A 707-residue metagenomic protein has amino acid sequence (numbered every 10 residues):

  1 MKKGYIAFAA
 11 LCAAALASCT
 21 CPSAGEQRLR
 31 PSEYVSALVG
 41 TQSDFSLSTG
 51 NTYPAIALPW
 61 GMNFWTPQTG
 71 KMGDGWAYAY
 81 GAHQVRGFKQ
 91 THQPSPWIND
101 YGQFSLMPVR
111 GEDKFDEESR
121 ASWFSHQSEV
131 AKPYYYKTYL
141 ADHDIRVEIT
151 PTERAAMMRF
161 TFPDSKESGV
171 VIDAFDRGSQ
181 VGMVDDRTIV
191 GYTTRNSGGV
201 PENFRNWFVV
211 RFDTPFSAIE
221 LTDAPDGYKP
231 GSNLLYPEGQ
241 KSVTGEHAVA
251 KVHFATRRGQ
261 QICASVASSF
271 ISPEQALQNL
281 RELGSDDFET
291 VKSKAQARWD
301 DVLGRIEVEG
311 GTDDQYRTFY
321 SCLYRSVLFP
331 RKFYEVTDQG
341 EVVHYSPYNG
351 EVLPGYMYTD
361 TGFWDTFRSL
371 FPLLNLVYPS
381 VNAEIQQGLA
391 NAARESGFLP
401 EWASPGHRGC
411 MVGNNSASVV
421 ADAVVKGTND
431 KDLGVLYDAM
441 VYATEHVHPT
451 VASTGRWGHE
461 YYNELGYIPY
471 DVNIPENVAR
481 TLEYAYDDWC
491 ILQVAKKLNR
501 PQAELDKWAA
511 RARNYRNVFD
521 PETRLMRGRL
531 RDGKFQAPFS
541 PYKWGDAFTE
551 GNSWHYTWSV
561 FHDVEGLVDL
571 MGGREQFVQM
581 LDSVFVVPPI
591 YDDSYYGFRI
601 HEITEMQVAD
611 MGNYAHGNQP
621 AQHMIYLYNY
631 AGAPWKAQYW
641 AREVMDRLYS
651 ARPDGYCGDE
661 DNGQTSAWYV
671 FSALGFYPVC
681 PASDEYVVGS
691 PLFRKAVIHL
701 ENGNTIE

Functional and structural regions predicted by a protein language model:
M1-E26: Bacterial Sec-dependent N-terminal signal peptides
A24-F371, N375-S418, V424-L482, C490-N517 (+6 more regions): Accessory carbohydrate-recognition regions in carbohydrate-active enzymes
